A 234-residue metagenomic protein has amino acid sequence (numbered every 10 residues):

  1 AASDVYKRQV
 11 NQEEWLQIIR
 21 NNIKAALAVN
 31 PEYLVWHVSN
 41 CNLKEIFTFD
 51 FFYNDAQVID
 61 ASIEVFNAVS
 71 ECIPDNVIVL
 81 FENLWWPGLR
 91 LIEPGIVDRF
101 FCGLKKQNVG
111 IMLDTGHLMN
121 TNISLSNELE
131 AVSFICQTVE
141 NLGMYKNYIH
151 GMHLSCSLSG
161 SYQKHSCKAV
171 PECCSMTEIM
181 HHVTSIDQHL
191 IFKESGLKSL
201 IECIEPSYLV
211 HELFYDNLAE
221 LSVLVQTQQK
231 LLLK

Functional and structural regions predicted by a protein language model:
A1-Y6: Short, small-residue-biased leader/transition segments that mark boundaries at the very start of proteins
R8-G110: Active-site acidic/histidine proton-transfer and metal-coordination neighborhood in alpha/beta enzyme cores
L16, N30, Q107-L113, M119-K234: Histidine-acidic metal/acid-base catalytic patches
N42, L118-M119: Short, active-site-adjacent cap segments at secondary-structure transitions
